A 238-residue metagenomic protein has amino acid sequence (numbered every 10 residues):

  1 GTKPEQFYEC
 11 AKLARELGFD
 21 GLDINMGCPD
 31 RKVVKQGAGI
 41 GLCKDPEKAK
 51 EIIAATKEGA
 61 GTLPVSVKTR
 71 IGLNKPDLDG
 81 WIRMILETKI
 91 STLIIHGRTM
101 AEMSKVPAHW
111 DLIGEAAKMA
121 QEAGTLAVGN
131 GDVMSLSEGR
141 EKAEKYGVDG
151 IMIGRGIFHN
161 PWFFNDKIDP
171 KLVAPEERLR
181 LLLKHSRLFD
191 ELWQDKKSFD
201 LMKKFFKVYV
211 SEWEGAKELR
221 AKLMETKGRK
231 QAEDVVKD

Functional and structural regions predicted by a protein language model:
T2: Conserved SAM/AdoMet-binding glycine-rich loop
E5-A38, E47-A127: Alpha/beta enzyme core
K35-Q36, K44-D45, K105, S135 (+2 more regions): Generic structural "secondary-structure junction" signal
A38-G39, D238: An N-terminal domain-start capping segment
L42-P46, V106, L172-P175: Flexible, glycine- and charge-enriched loops at secondary-structure boundaries
A54, D79-T92, D111, E115-G129 (+1 more regions): Alpha/beta catalytic cores of nucleotide-metabolism and tRNA/nucleoside-modifying enzymes
